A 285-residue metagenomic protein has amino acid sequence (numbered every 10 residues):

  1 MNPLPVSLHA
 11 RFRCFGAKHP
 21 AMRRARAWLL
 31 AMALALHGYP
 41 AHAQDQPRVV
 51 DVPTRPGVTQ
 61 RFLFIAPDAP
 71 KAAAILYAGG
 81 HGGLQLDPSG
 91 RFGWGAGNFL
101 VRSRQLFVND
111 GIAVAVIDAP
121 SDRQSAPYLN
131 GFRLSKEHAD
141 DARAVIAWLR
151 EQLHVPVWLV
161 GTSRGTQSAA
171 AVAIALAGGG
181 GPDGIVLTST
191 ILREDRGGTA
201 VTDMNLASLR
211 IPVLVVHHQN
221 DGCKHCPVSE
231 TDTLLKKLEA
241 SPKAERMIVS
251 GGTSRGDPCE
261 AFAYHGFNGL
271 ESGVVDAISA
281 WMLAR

Functional and structural regions predicted by a protein language model:
A27-H37: Bacterial N-terminal signal peptides
Q44-A69: N-terminal cap/lid segment of alpha/beta-hydrolase-fold proteins
P67-L106: Short, surface-exposed "cap/lid" segments of acyl-processing enzymes
F99, P127-Q152: Alpha/beta-hydrolase active-site loop
R104-Q124: Conserved alpha/beta-hydrolase
A147-W148, Q152-S208: Primarily recognizes the serine-hydrolase "nucleophile elbow" in alpha/beta-hydrolase and SGNH/GDSL folds
S189-I248: The feature captures the conserved acid-bearing segment of alpha/beta-hydrolase catalytic domains
P242-R285: C-terminal catalytic histidine-bearing segment of alpha/beta-hydrolase fold enzymes
